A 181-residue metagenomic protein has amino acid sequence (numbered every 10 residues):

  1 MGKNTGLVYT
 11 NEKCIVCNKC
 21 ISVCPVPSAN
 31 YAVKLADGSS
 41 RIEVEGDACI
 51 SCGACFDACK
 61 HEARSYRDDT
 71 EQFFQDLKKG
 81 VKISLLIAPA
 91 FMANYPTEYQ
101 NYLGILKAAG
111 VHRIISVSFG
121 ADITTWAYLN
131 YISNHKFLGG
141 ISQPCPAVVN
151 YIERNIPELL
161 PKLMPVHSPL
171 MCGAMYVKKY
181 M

Functional and structural regions predicted by a protein language model:
G2-Y9, I15-E45, I50-T70: Iron-sulfur cluster-binding cysteine motifs and their immediate structural context in ferredoxin-like electron-transfer
K13, A48, K162-V166: Alpha-helix N-cap/helix-initiation motif
R67-M181: Iron-sulfur-associated redox domains of electron-transfer enzymes in respiratory and anaerobic energy metabolism
